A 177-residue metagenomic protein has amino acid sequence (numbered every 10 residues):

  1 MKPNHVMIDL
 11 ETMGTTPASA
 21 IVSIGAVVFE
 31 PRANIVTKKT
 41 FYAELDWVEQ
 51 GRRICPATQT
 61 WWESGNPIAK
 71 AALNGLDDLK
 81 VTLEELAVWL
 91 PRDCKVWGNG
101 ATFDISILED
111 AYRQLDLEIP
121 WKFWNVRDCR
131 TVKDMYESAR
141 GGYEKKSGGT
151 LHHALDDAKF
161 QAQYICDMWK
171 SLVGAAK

Functional and structural regions predicted by a protein language model:
M1, A43, V173-K177: Short intrinsically disordered terminal tails
K2-V6, E11-G98: Conserved non-catalytic scaffold segment of RNase H-like nuclease domains
D9-E11, D104, D128, D157: Acidic active-site catalytic centers that drive phospho-/nucleotidyl reactions and related ester hydrolyses
W47-R53, A57-E63, V126-A162: Active-site-proximal helix-loop-helix substrate-binding element of RNase H-like nuclease domains
A87-L90, T102-W124: Substrate-recognition/cap helix-loop segment adjacent to the acidic, metal-dependent catalytic center of Asp-based
K95-T102, S106-I107, R140-K177: Acidic, Mg2+-coordinating catalytic module of metal-dependent nucleases/exonucleases that use a two-metal-ion mechanism
Y112-D116, Y136, M168-L172: Active-site catalytic pocket residues across diverse enzymes, especially alpha/beta-hydrolases
